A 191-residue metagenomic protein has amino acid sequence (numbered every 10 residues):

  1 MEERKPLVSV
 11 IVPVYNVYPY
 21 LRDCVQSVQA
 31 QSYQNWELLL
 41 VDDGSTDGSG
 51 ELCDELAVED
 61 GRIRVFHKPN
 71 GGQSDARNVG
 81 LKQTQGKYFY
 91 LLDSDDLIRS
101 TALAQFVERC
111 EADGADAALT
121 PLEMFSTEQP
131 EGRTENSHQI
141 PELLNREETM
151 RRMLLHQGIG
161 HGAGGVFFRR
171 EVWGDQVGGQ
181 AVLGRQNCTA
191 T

Functional and structural regions predicted by a protein language model:
M1-Q29: N-proximal low-complexity "stem/linker" segments adjacent to membrane-targeting elements
V12, W36-G44, R64-P69, S94: Short beta-strand/loop segment that forms part of the nucleotide-sugar
R22, D47-L56, L97, T101-L103: Acidic helix N-cap motif at the loop->helix transition within catalytic regions of sugar-transfer enzymes
S27, Q34, D42-E51, G72: A conserved acidic beta->alpha catalytic loop
K68-T84: Glycine-rich, basic loop-to-helix element that forms the pyrophosphate-binding segment of sugar-nucleotide handling
F89: Short aromatic/hydrophobic "clamp" motif used to bind/position activated sugar donors
T101-T134: Conserved donor NDP-sugar-binding/catalytic core segment of glycosyltransferases
R146-T191: Conserved nucleotide-sugar donor-binding catalytic segment
